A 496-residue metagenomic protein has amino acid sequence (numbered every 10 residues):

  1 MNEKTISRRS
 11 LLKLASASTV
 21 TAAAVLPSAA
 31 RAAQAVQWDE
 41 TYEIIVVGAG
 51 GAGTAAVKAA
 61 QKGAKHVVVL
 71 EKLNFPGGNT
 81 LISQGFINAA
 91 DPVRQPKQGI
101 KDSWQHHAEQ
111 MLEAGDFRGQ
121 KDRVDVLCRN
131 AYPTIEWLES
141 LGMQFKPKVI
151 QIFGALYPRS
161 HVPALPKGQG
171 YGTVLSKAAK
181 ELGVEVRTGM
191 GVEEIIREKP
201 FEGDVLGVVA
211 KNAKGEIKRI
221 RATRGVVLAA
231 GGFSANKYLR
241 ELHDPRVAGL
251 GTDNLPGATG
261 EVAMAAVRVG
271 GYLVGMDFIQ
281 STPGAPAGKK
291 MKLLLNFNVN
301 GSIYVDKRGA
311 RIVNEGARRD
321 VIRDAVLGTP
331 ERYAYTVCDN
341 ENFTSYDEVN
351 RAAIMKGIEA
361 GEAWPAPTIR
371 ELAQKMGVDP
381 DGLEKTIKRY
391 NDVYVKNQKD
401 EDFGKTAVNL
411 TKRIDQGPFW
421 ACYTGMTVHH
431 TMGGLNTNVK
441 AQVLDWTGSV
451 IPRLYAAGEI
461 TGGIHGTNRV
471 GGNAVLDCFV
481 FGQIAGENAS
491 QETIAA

Functional and structural regions predicted by a protein language model:
M1-S18: N-terminal secretory signal peptides and thylakoid transit peptides that target proteins across membranes
L14, H66, K72-E185, G189-G191 (+5 more regions): Conserved N-terminal/central alpha/beta ligand/cofactor-binding core
A29-E40: A short, basic/flexible loop-to-alpha-helix module at the beginning of a structural domain
I44-V68: N-terminal Rossmann-like FAD-binding beta1-loop-alpha1 element of flavoenzymes
R197-R219: Conserved beta-strand-loop-beta-strand element in the redox core of flavoprotein oxidoreductases
G215-E216, R221-A285, F481-I484, N488: Glycine-rich loop(s) and the adjacent beta-strand/alpha-helix scaffold that form part
T259, A263-G382: An anion/pyrophosphate-binding glycine-rich loop and adjacent beta-alpha core in soluble alpha-beta enzymes
G382-N468: A glycine-rich dinucleotide-binding beta-alpha-beta segment and adjacent secondary-structure elements that constitute
